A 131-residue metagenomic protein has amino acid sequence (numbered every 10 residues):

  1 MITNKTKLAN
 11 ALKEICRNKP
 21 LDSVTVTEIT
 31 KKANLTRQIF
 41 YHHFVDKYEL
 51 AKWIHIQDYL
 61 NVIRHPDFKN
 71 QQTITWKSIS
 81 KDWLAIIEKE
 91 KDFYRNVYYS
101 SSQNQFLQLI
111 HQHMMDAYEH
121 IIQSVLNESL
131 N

Functional and structural regions predicted by a protein language model:
N4-L12, I29, I54-D58: Generic hydrophobic, amphipathic alpha-helix propensity
K7, I39-Y41, F93: Residues in the helix-turn-helix
E14-L21, H65, N70, E90 (+1 more regions): Basic, amphipathic alpha-helical hairpins
I15-E49, W53: Helix-turn-helix
Q57-H65, E90, Y94, H113 (+1 more regions): A short secondary-structure junction motif
P66-D92: Hydrophobic alpha-helical connector segments
I79, Q103-E128: Amphipathic alpha-helical packing segments from all-alpha helical-bundle domains
I86-H111: Amphipathic alpha-helical segments used for helix-helix packing
